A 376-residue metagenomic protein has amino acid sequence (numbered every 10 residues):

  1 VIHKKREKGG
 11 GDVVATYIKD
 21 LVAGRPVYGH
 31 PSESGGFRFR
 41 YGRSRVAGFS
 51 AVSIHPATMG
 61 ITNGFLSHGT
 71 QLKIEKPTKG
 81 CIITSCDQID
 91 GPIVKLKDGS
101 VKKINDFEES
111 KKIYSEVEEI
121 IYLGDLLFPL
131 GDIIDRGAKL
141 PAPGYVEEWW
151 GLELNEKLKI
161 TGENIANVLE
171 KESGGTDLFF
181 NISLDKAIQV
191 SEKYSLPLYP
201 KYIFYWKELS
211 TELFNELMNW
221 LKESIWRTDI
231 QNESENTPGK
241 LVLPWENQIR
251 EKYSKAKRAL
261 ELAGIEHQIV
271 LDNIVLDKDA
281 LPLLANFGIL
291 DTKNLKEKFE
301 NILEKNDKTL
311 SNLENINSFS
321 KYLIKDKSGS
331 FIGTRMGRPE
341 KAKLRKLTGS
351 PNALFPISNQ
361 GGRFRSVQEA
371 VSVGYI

Functional and structural regions predicted by a protein language model:
V1-I376: Extended, Lys/Arg-rich, non-catalytic nucleic-acid recognition/anchoring regions of very large nucleic-acid-interacting
